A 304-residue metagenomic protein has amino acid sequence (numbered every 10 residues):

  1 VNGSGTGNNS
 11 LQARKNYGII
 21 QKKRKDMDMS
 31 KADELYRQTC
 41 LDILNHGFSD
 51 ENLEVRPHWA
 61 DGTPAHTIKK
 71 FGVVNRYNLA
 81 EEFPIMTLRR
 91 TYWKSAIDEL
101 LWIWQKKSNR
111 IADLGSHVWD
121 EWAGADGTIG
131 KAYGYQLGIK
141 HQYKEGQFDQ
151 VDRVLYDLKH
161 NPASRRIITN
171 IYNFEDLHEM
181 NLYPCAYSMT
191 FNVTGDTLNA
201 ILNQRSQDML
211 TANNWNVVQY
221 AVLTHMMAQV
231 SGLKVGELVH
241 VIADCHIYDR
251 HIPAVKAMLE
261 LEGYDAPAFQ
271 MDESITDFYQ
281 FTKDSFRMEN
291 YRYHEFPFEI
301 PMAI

Functional and structural regions predicted by a protein language model:
V1-D26: N-terminal amphipathic/basic-hydrophobic helices that include classical n-h-c signal peptides and signal-anchor
I20-I304: Terminal, non-catalytic protein-protein interaction segments that mediate quaternary/complex assembly
